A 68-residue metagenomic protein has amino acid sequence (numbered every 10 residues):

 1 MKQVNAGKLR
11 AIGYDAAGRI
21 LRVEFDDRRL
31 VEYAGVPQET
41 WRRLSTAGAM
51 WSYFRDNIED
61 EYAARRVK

Functional and structural regions predicted by a protein language model:
M1-K68: Acidic/histidine-enriched, beta-strand-rich ligand/metal-binding domains
